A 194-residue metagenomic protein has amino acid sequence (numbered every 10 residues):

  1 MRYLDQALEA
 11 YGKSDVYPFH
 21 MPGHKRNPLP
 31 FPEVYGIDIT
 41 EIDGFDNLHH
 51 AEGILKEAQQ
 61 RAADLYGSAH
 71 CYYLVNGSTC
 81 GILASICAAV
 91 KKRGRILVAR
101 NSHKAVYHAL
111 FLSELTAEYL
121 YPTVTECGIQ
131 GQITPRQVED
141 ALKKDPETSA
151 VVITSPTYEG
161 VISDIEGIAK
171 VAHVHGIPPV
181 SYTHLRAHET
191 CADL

Functional and structural regions predicted by a protein language model:
M1-G53: N-terminal "arm"/small-domain region of PLP-dependent enzymes with the aminotransferase-like
V34-G77, N101: Conserved N-terminal alpha-helix of the aminotransferase class I/II PLP-enzyme fold
H70-G94, H108-A109: Conserved beta-loop-alpha segment that forms the PLP phosphate-binding cup at the N-terminus of a helix
K92, S113, V174-H175: Helix C-cap/helix->beta junction micro-motif
V98-L115: Substrate-binding/gating loop at the entrance of the active-site cleft, primarily in PLP-dependent aminotransferase-like
A99-R100, Y119-T123: Short beta->alpha connector loops at strand-helix junctions that form conserved, small/polar/Pro-enriched
I129-S181: Active-site phosphate-binding strand-loop segment of PLP-dependent enzymes
T183-T190: Conserved small/polar residues in nucleotide/adenosyl-binding loops
